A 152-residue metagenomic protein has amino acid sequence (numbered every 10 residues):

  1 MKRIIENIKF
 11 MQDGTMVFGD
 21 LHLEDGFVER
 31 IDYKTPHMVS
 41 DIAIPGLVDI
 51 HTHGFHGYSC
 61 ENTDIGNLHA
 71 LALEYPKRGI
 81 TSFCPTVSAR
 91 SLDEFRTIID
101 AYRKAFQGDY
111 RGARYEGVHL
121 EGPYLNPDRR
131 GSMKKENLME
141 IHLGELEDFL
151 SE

Functional and structural regions predicted by a protein language model:
M1-K34: N-terminal metal-binding scaffold of metallo-dependent hydrolase/deaminase domains
R3-I5, D32-H69, L73: Replace "His-x-His-based motif
N7-I8, D13, G46, I50 (+2 more regions): Fold-independent oxyanion-binding glycine-rich loops and adjacent beta-strand/coil segments at enzyme active sites
I8, L21, G26, S40 (+3 more regions): Divalent metal-coordination and catalytic microenvironments
G19, F27, N67, L71 (+4 more regions): General structural feature for long, well-ordered alpha-helical segments within catalytic domains of soluble enzymes
H53, H69-I98, A113-N126, E152: Divalent metal-dependent hydrolysis catalytic cores, especially in the metallo-beta-lactamase
C60, V87, K135-L138: Glycine- and other small-residue-rich loops at beta-strand/loop junctions that grip anionic moieties
A101-E152: Metal-coordinating catalytic core of metallo-dependent amide/deamination hydrolases
